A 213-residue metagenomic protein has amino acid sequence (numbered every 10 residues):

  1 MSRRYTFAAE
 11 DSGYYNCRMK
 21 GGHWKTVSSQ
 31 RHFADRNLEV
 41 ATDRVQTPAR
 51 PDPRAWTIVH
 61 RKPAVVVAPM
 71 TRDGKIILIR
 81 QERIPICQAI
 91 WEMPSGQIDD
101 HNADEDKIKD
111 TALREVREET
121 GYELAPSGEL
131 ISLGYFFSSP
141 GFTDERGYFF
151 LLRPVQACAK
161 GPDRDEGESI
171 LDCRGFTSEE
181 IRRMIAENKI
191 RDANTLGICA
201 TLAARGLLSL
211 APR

Functional and structural regions predicted by a protein language model:
Y5-T6, Y14-Y15: Short, positively charged and aromatic/hydrophobic N-terminal segments
G13, G22-H23, W56-R61, V66-R114 (+1 more regions): Conserved Nudix-box catalytic region and its N-terminal flanking loop in Nudix hydrolases and closely related
M19-Q30: A short, amphipathic edge element
S28-D73, Q81: Acidic, metal-coordinating catalytic segment for phosphate/diphosphate chemistry, firing primarily on the Nudix
E39-R44, A89, R146-Y148, D172: Short beta-strand micro-motifs in enzyme catalytic cores
R54, P63-V66, I98-D192, P212-R213: Unchanged
T195-R213: Short, amphipathic C-terminal "tail helix"
